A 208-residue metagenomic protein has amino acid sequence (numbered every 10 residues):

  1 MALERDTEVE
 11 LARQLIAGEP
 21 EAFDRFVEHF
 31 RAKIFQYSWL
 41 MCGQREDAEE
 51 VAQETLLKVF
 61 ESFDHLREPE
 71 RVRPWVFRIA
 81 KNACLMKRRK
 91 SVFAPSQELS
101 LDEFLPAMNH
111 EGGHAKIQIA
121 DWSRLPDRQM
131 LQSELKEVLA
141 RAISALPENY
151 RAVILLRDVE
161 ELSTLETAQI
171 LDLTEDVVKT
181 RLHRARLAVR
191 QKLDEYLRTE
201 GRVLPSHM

Functional and structural regions predicted by a protein language model:
M1-K33, L40, A115-R128, S144 (+3 more regions): N-terminal module of bacterial RNA polymerase sigma factors
M1-L3, I16-R25, F35-E54, S62-R67 (+3 more regions): Short, charged helix-capping/linker segments at alpha-helix termini
A2-E4, V92-P106, E111-G113, V138-R141 (+2 more regions): C-terminal edge and immediately downstream basic/flexible tail or linker adjoining helix-turn-helix-like DNA-binding
F30, V138, R181-R184: Residues within the DNA-recognition helix of helix-turn-helix
R31, W39, Q53-F60, E70-F93 (+1 more regions): Σ70-family region 2.3-2.4 aromatic/basic alpha-helix that recognizes the −10 promoter and nucleates DNA melting
K58, S62, K87, N149 (+2 more regions): Residue cluster at the C-terminal edge of the helix-turn-helix DNA-binding motif
E137-V177: Helix-turn-helix DNA-binding module
